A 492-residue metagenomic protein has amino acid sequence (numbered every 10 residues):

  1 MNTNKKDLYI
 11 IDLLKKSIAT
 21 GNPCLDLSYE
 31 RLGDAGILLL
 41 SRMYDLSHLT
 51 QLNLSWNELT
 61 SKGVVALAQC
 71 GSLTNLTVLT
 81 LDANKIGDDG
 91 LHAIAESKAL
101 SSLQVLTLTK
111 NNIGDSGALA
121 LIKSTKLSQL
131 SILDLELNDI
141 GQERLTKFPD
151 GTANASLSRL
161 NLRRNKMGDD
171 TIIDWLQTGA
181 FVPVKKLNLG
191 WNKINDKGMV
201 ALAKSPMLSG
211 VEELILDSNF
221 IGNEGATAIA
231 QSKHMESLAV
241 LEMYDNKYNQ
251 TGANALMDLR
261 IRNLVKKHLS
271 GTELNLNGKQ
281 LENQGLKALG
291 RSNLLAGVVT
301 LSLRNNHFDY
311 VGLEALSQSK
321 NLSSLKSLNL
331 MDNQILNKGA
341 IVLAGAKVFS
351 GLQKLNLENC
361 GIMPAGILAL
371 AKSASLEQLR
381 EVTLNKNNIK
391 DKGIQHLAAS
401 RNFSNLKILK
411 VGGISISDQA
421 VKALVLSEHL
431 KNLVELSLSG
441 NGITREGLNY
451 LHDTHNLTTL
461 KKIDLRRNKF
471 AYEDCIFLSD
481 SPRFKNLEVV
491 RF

Functional and structural regions predicted by a protein language model:
M1-K62, H268-V311, Q334: LRR N-terminal entry segment and analogous cap-like coil->beta motifs
K6-K15, D34-R42, S61-Q69, D88-E96 (+14 more regions): Leucine-rich repeat
T20, Y44-S47, G71-T74, K98-S101 (+14 more regions): Inter-repeat linker/turn residues at the boundaries of leucine-rich repeats
L25-L27, L52-L54, L76-L81, L103-L108 (+15 more regions): Conserved hydrophobic beta-strand positions in leucine-rich repeat
R31, L52-E58, V65, G71-T74 (+8 more regions): Hydrophobic, helix-prone linear segments
N57, L81-N84, D89, K110-N111 (+6 more regions): Ordered, small/hydrophobic-rich secondary-structure cores
S218, E236-Y248, R260-N263, T458-K469 (+1 more regions): Leucine-rich repeat domain C-terminal region
